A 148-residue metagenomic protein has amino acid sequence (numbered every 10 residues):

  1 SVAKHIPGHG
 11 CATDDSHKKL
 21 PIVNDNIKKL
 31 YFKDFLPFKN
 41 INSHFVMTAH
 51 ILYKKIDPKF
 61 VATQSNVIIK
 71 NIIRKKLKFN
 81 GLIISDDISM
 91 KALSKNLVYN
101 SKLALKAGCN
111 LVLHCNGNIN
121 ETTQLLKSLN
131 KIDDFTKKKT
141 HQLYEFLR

Functional and structural regions predicted by a protein language model:
V2-T136, F146: Second-shell residues forming the walls of enzyme active-site clefts
